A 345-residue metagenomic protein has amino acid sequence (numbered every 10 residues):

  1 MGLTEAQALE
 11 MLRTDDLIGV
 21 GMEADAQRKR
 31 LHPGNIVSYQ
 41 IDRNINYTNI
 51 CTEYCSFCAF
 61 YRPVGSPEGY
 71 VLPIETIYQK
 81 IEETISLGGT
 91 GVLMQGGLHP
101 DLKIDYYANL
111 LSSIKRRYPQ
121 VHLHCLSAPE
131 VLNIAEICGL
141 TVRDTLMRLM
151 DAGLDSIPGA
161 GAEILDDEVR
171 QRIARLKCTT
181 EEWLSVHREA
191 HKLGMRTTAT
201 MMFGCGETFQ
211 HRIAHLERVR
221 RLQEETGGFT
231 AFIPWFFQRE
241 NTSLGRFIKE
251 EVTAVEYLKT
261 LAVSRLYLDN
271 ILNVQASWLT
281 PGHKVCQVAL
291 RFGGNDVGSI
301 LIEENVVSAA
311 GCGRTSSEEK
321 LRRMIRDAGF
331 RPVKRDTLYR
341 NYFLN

Functional and structural regions predicted by a protein language model:
M1-I18, I85, E217, Q223-N345: Auxiliary Fe-S-binding modules of radical SAM enzymes
A8-M11, I41-I45, G96-P100, F203-G206 (+1 more regions): Conserved short loop/turn motifs at secondary-structure junctions
G21-V64, G69-Q95: N-terminal pre-triad scaffold of radical SAM enzymes
H32, L87, Y118, G194 (+2 more regions): A structural signal for short coil/turn segments at secondary-structure junctions
I36-V37, I41, Y47, C51 (+3 more regions): Mobile, glycine- and charge-enriched loop segments and immediately flanking short secondary-structure elements within
V37-I45, V92, L123-S127, I157-G159 (+4 more regions): Hydrophobic faces of well-ordered beta-strands that scaffold small-molecule active sites in alpha/beta enzyme cores
Y39-I45, R62-E68, Q95-D105, D167 (+2 more regions): Glycine-rich, proline-tolerant flexible connector loops at the mouths of alpha/beta enzymes
R62-A214, R218-R221: Conserved Radical SAM active-site core
